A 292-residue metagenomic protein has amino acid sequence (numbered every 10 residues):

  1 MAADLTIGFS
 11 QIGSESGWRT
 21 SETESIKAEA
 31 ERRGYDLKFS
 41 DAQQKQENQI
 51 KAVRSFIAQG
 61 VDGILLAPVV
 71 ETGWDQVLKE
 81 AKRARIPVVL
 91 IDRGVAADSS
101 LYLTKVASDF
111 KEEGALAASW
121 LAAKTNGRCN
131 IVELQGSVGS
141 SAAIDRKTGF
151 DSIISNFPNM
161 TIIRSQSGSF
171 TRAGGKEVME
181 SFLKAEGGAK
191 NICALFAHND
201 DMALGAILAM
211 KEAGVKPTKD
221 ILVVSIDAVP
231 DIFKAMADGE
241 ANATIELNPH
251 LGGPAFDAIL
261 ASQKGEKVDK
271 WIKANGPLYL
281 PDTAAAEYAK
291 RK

Functional and structural regions predicted by a protein language model:
M1-T6, E31-R32, D36, Q76-I86 (+2 more regions): Short, low-complexity disordered leader/linker segments with a strong preference for bacterial N-terminal type II
L5, L134, V138-A142, I153-I154 (+1 more regions): Hinge/cleft segment of the Venus flytrap/periplasmic-binding protein
T6-R33, L37-K51, S55, Q59-V61 (+5 more regions): Extracytoplasmic "Venus flytrap"
I7, Q49, K105-I131, I144-D145 (+3 more regions): Hydrophobic alpha-helical segments within soluble ligand-binding/sensing domains
W18-Y35, E113-A117, S141-M160, G174-M179 (+1 more regions): Short, solvent-exposed amphipathic alpha-helices that sit in or adjacent to ligand/effector-binding or catalytic
L66-K82, F150, R164, G168-K234: Hydrophobic alpha-helical
T72-E112, A123, N130, G136 (+3 more regions): Flexible loop/hinge segments that line or gate small-molecule binding clefts
